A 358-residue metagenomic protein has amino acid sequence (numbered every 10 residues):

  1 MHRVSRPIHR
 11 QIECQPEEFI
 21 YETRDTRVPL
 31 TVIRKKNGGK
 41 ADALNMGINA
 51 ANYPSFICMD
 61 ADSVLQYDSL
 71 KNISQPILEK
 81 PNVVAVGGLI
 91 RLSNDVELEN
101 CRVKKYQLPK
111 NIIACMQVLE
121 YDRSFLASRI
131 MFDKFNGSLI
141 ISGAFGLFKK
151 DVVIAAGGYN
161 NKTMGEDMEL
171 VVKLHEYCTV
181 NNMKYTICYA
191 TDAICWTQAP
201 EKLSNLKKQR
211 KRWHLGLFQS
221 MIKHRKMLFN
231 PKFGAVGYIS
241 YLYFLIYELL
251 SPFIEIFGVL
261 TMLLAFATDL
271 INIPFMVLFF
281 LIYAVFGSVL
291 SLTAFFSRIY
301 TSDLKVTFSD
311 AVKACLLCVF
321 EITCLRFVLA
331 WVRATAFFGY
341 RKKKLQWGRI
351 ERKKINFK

Functional and structural regions predicted by a protein language model:
R10, F19-R27, T31, K36 (+8 more regions): Long helical/loop segments within the catalytic core of UDP-sugar-dependent glycosyltransferases, especially the large
F56: Short aromatic/hydrophobic "clamp" motif used to bind/position activated sugar donors
M59-A61: Catalytic metal- and UDP-sugar-binding loop of GT-A-like glycosyltransferases, i.e., residues flanking the conserved
E120-F125, S204-M227, T261, T293-F295 (+1 more regions): Catalytic core of nucleotide-sugar-dependent glycosyltransferases
V152-A155, T163-Y189: A short, conserved alpha-helix in the catalytic core of glycosyltransferases
Y185-N205: Active-site donor/metal-binding and catalytic loop motifs of nucleotide-sugar-dependent glycosylation enzymes
Y243-R341: Membrane-embedded multi-pass helical conduit in multi-pass membrane proteins, especially envelope-biosynthetic
N272-M276, K343-K358: Hydrophobic alpha-helical transmembrane segments and immediately flanking/interface helices in integral membrane
